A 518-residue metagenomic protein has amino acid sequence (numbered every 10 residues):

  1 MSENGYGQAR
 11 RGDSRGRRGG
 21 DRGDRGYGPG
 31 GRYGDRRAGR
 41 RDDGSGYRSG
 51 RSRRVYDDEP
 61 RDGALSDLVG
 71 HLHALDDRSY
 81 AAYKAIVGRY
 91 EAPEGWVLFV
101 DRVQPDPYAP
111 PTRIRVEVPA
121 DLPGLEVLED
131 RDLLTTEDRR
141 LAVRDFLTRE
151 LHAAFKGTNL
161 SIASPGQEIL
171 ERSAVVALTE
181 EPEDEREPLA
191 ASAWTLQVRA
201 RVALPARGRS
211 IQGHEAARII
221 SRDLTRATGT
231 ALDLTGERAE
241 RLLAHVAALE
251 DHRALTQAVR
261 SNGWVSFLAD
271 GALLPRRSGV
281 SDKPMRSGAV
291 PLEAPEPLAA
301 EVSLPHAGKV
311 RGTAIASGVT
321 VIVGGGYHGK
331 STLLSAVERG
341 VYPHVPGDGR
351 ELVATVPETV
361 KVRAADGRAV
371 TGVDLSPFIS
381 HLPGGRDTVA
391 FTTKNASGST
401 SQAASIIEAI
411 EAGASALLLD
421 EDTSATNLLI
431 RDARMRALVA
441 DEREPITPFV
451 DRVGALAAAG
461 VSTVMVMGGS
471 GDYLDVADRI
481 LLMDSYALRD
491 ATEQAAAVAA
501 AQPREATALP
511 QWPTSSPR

Functional and structural regions predicted by a protein language model:
M1-A254, A258-G263, L274: N-terminal accessory targeting/assembly segments
Q212, R368, S376-S399, I430-I446: Flexible beta-alpha connector loops of hexameric P-loop NTPases
R260-W264, D270, Y327, L334-A365 (+1 more regions): Carboxylate/His-rich catalytic cores and anion/metal-binding grooves
P275-R311, P346, A354-T359, R363-V370 (+1 more regions): N-terminal pre-Walker A segment at the start of P-loop NTPase domains
V310-Y342: Glycine-rich phosphate-binding P-loop
S397-A409: Conserved alpha-helical scaffold flanking the Walker A/P-loop in AAA+ ATPase domains
A409-G460, G469-D475, R479-A496: Conserved P-loop NTPase nucleotide-binding/switch module
T492-R518: C-terminal accessory "lid"/substrate-recognition subdomains
